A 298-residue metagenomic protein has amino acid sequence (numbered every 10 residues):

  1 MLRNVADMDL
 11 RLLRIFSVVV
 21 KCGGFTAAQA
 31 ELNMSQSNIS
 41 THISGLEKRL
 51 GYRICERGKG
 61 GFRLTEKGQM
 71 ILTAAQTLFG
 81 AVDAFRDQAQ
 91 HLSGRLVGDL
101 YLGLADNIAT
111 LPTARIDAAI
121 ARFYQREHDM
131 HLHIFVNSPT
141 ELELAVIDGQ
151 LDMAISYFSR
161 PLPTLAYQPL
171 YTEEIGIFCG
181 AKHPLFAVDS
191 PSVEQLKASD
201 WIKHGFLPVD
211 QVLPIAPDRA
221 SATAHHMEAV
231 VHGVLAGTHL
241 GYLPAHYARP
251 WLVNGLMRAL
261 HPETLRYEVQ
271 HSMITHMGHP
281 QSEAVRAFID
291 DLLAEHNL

Functional and structural regions predicted by a protein language model:
S17-N33: Short helix-boundary/capping micro-motifs
C22, E31, E47-R53, R126: Residue cluster at the C-terminal edge of the helix-turn-helix DNA-binding motif
E47-E66: A short LG(V/I)-centered, amphipathic sequence patch enriched for acidic residue(s) preceding the LG motif
R49-L50, I71-S93, F288: Alpha-helical linker/hinge and terminal dimerization helices associated with HTH transcriptional regulators
R95-R126, L144: N-terminal winged-helix
A119, T140-I175: Short beta-strand-centered segments that line the small-molecule binding cleft or hinge of alpha/beta clamshell
Y167-T238, L243, A248-R266, A294-L298: C-terminal regulatory
L260-L298: A late-sequence structural motif
